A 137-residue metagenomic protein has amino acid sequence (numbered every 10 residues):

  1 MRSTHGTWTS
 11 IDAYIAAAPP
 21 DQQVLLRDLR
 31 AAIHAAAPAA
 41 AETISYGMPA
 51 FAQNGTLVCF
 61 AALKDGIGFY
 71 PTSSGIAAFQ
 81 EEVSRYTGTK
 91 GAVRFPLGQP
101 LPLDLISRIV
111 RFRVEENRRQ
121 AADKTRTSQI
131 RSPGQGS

Functional and structural regions predicted by a protein language model:
M1-S137: Charge-dense, helix-prone N-terminal extensions
